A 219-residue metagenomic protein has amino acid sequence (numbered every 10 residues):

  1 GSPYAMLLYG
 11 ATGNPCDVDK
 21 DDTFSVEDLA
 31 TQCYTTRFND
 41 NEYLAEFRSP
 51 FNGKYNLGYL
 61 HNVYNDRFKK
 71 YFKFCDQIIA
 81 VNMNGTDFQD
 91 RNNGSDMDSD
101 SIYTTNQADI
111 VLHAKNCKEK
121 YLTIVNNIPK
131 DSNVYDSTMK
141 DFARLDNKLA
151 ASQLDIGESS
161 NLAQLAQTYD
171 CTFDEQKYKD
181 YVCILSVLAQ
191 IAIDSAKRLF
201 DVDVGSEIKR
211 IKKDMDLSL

Functional and structural regions predicted by a protein language model:
G1-T105, D109-L122: Core mixed alpha/beta domains of very large multi-subunit molecular machines
G13, N84-G85, S99-S101, N106-L112 (+1 more regions): C-terminal catalytic or substrate-handling cores of phosphate/nucleotide- and metal-cofactor-dependent proteins acting
